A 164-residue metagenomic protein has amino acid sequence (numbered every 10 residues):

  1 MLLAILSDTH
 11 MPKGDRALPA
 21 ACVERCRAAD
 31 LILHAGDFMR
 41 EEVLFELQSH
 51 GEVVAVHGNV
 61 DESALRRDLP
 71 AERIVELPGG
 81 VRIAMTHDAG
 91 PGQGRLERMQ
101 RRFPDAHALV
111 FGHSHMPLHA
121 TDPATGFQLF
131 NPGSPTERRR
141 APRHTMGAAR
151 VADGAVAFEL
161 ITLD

Functional and structural regions predicted by a protein language model:
M1-V53, D61-P70, G80, P142-T145 (+1 more regions): N-terminal active-site segment of His-dependent metallophosphoesterases
I5-S7, L31-D37, V54-N59, A84-H87 (+2 more regions): Active-site neighborhood of phospho(di)ester-bond hydrolases with catalytic His/Asp-centered motifs
H10-P12, V60-E62, A89-G90, P135-E137: Short histidine/acidic/glycine/proline-rich micro-motifs that form metal- and phosphate-coordinating active-site loops
K13-R25, M85-F103: Pre-active-site segment of Zn-dependent metallo-hydrolases
E52-Q93, D105: Helix-adjacent hinge/juxtasegments
V54, P91-E159: Conserved beta-sheet core of the metallophosphoesterase superfamily
